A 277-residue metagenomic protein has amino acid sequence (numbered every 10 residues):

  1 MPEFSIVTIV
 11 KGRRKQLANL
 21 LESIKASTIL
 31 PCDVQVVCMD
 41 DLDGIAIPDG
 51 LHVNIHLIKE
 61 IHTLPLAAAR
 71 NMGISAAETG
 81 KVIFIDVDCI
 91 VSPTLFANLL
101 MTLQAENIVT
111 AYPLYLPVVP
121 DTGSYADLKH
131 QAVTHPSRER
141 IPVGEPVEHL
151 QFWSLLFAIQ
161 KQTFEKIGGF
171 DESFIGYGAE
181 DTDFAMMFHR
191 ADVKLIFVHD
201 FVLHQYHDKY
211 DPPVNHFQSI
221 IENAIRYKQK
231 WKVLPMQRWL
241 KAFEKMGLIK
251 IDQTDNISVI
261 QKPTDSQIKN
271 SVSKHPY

Functional and structural regions predicted by a protein language model:
M1-S23: N-proximal low-complexity "stem/linker" segments adjacent to membrane-targeting elements
E22-C32: Short, acidic, metal-binding catalytic loop of nucleotide-sugar glycosyltransferases
E60-A77: Glycine-rich, basic loop-to-helix element that forms the pyrophosphate-binding segment of sugar-nucleotide handling
V82: Short aromatic/hydrophobic "clamp" motif used to bind/position activated sugar donors
T94-D127: Conserved donor NDP-sugar-binding/catalytic core segment of glycosyltransferases
Y112, L128-L150: Short, flexible, basic/aromatic active-site loop/helix in glycosyltransferases
Q151-F152, L156-I159, T163-G168, F174-H199: A short, conserved alpha-helix in the catalytic core of glycosyltransferases
I196-V214, Y227: Active-site donor/metal-binding and catalytic loop motifs of nucleotide-sugar-dependent glycosylation enzymes
